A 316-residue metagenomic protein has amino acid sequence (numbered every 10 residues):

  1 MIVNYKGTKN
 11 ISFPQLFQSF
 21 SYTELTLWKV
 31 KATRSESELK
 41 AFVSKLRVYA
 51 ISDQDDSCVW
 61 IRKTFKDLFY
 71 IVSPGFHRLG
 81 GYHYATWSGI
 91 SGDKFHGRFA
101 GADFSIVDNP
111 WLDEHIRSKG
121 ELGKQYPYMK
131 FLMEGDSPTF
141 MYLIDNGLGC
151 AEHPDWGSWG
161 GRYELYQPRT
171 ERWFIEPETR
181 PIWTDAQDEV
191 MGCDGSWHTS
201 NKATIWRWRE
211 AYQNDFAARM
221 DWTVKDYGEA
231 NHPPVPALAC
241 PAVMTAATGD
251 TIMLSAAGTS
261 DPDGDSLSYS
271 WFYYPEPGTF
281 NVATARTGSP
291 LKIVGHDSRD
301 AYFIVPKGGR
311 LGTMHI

Functional and structural regions predicted by a protein language model:
M1-M253, T259-S260, S266-G278, T284 (+1 more regions): N-terminal acidic, glycine/proline-rich low-complexity segments
A247-G249, H296, L311: Short coil/turn motifs at beta-sheet boundaries
M253, L311-H315: Short, conserved beta-strand segments of beta-strand-rich sandwich/propeller modules, principally
R286-S289: Active-site mouth of glycoside hydrolases
K292-S298: Short beta-strand segments within Ig-like beta-sandwich modules, predominantly Fibronectin type-III
I304-L311: Short, surface-exposed loop/turn segments at beta-strand-coil junctions that are enriched for proline with nearby
